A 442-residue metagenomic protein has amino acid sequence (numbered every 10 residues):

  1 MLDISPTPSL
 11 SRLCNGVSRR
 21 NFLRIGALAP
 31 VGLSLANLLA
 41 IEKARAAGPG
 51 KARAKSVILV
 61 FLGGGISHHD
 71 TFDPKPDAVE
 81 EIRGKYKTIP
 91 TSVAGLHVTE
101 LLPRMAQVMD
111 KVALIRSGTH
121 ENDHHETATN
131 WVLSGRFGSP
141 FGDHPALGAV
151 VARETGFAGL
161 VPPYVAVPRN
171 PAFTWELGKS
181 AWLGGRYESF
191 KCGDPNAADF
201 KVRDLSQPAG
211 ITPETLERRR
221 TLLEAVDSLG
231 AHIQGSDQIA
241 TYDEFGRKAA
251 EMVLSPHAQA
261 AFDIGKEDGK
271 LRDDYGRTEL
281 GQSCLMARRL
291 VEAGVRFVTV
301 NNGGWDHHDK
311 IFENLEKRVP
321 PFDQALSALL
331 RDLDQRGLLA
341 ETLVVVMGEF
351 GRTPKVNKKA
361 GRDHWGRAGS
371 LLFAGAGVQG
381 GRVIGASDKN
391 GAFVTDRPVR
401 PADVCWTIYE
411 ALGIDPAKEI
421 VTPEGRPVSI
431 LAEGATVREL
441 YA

Functional and structural regions predicted by a protein language model:
M1-A442: Ligand-binding pockets and gating/stacking loops
